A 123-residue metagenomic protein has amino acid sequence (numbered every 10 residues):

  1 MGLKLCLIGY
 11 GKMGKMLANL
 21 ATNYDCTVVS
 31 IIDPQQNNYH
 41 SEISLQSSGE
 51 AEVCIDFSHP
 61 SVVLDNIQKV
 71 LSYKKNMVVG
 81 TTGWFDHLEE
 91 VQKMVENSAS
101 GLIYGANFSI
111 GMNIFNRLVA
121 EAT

Functional and structural regions predicted by a protein language model:
L5-L7: Hydrophobic Val/Ile/Leu positions in short beta-strands of Rossmann-like dinucleotide-binding domains
Y10: Glycine-rich Rossmann-fold phosphate-binding loop(s) that bind the pyrophosphate of adenine dinucleotide cofactors
G14-K15: N-terminal Rossmann-fold NAD(P) dinucleotide-binding loop
L20-S41: NAD(P)-binding Rossmann-fold cofactor-contacting core
V28, M77-V78, G101-L102: Hydrophobic beta-strand scaffold residues
S44-V53, F57-T81, D86-E96: Rossmann-fold NAD(P) dinucleotide-binding segment
T81-A122: Rossmann-fold NAD(P)-binding glycine/threonine-rich loop
